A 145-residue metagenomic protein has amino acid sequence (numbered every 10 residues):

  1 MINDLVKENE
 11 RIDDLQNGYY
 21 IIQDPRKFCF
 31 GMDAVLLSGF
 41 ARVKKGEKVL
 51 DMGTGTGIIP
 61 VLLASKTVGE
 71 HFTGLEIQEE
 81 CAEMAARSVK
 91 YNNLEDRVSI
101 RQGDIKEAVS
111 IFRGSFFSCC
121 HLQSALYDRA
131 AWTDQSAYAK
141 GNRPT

Functional and structural regions predicted by a protein language model:
I2-K44: Class I SAM-dependent transferase core
G46-G53: Conserved class I S-adenosyl-L-methionine
T56-G69: Conserved SAM-binding loop of SAM-dependent methyltransferases across substrates and taxa, primarily the Class I
H71-E76: Conserved SAM-binding motif I beta-strand of class I
A85-A86: Conserved SAM-binding loop
L94-I105: Conserved SAM-binding strand-loop segment of SAM-dependent methyltransferases
S110-C119: A short acidic, Gly/Pro-enriched loop at the edge of an enzyme's catalytic core that lines a small-molecule cofactor
S124-T145: Mobile active-site "lid"/loop adjacent to the S-adenosyl-L-methionine
